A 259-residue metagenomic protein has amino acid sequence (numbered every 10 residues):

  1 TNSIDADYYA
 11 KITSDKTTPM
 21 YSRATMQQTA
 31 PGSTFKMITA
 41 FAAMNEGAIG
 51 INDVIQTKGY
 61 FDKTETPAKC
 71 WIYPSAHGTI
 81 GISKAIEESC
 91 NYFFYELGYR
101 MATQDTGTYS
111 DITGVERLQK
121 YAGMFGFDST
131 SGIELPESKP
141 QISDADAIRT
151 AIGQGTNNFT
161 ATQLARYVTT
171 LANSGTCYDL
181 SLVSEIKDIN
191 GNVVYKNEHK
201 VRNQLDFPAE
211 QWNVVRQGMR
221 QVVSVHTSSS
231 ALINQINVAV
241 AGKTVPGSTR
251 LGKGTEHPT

Functional and structural regions predicted by a protein language model:
T1-S33, I38-T259: Beta-lactam-recognizing serine transpeptidase/beta-lactamase-like catalytic domain environment
